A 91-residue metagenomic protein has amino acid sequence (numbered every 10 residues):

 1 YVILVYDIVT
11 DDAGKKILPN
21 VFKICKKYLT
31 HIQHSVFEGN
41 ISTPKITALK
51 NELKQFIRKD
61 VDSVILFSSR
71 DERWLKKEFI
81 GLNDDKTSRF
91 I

Functional and structural regions predicted by a protein language model:
Y1-I3, I8-I91: Basic nucleic-acid-binding interfaces
